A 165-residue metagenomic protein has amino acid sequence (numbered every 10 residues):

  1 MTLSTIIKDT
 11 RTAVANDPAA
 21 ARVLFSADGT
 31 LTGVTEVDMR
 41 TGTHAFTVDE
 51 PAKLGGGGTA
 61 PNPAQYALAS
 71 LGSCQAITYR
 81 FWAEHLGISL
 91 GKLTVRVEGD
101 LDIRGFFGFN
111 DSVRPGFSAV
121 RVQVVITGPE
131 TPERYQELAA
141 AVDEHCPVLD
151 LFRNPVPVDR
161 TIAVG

Functional and structural regions predicted by a protein language model:
M1-A69, F81-G165: Extended beta-strand/beta-hairpin segments
